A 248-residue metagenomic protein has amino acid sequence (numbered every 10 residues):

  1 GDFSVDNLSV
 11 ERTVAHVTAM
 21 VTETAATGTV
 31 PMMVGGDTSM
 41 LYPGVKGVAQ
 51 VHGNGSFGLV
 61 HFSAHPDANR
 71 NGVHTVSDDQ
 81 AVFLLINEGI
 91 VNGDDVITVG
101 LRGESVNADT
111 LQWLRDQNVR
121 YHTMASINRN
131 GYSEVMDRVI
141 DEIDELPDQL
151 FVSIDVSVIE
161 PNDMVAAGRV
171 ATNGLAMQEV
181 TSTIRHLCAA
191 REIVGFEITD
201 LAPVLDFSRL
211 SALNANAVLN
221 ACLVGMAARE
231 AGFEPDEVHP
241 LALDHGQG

Functional and structural regions predicted by a protein language model:
G1-G248: Conserved alpha-helical scaffold segments that buttress catalytic/binding sites
